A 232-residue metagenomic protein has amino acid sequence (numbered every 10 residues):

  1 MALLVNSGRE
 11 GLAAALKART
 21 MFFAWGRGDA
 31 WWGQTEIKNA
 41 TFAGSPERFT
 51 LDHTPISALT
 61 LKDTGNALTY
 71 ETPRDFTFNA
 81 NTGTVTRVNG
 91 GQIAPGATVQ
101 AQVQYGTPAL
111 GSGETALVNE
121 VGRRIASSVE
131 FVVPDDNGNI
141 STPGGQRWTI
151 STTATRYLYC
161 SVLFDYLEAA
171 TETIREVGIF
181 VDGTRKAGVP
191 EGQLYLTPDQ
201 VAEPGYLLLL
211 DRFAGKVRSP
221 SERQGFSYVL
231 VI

Functional and structural regions predicted by a protein language model:
A2-W25: Long, hydrophobic N-terminal alpha-helical segment
N6-E10, G28-T152: Extended beta-strand solenoid/passenger and fiber regions
L12, T20, G183, A187-I232: Extended, well-folded interaction surfaces typified by the phenylalanyl-tRNA synthetase beta subunit core
G26-D29, S161-L163: Generic short beta-strand segments
G44-T50, V162-A169: Short amphipathic, basic-aromatic surface patches that mediate peripheral association with negatively charged
T54-I56, A169-V177: Short coil-to-beta strand junction motifs in C2/discoidin
T153-L158, E172-I174: Extended extracellular/luminal ectodomain segments enriched in beta-structured repeat modules
